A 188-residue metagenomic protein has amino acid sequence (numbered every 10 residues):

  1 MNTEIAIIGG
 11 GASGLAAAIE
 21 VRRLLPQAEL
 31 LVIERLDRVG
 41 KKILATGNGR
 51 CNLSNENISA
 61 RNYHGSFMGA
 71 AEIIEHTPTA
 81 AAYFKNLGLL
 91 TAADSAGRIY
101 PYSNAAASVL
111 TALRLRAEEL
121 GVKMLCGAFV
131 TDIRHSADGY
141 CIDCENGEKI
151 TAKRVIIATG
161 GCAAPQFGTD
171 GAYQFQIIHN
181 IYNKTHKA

Functional and structural regions predicted by a protein language model:
M1-S13, L31: Beta1/beta-strand and adjacent pyrophosphate-binding region of the FAD-binding site in flavoprotein oxidoreductases
A6, R22-N48: Glycine-rich FAD pyrophosphate-binding loop
I19, R23, L115: Short, well-ordered alpha-helices that flank and scaffold nucleotide-derived cofactor binding pockets
A28-L31, T91, V155, I181: Hydrophobic anchor at the start of a short beta-strand that flanks the dinucleotide cofactor-binding loop
G47-A96: Glycine-rich active-site loop/strand segments that organize a redox cofactor
M68-P78, S95-L115, L125, C162-T169: Short beta-strand to alpha-helix junction loop
F84, L113, I177: Residue-level signal for inorganic ion chemistry
A107-S108, R116-A188: Predominantly flavin-linked oxidoreductase catalytic cores and closely associated redox partners
